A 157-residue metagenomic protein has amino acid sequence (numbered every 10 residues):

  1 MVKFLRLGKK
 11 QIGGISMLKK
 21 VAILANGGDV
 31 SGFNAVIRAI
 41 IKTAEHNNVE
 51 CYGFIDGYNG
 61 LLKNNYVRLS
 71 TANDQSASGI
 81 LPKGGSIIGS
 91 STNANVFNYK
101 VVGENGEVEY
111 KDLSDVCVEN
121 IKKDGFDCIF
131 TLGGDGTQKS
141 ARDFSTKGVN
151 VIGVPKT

Functional and structural regions predicted by a protein language model:
M1-S16: Short, Lys/Arg-enriched N-terminal segments with co-localized hydrophobic residues within the first ~10-30 amino acids
G13-N26, N34-G125, G136: A cross-family phosphate/adenosyl-ligand binding-site feature
N26-G27, L132-G134, V154: Glycine-rich beta-strand-to-loop/alpha-helix junction loops that act as flexible
Y52-I55, F144-T157: Short, acidic/small-residue loops that bind anionic groups at enzyme active sites
E119-N120, D124, T131-G134, K139-D143 (+1 more regions): Accessory alpha-helical/coil subdomains and C-terminal extensions that flank or cap enzyme catalytic cores
